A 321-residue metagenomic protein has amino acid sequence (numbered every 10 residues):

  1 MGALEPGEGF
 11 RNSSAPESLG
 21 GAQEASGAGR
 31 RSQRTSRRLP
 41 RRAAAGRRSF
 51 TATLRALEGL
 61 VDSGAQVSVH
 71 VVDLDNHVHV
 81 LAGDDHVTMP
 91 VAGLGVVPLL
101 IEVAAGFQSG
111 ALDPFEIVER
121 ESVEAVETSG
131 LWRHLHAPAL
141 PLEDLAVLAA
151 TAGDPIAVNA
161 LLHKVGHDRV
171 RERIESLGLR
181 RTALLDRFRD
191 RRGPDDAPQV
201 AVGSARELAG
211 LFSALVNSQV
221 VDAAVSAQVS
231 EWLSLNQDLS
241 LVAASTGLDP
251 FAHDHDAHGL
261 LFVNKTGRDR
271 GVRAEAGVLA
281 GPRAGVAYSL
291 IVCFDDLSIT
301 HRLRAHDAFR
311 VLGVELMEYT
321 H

Functional and structural regions predicted by a protein language model:
A3-V61, L215-T246, D256-L260, K265-H321: Structured C-terminal helix/loop/strand segments within mature extracytoplasmic catalytic/sensor domains
R55, S63-V67, L162-N217: Mid-domain, small-residue-enriched loop/turn segments at the edges of structured enzyme/sensor domains
A65-T88: Short, conserved catalytic-motif segment at the N-terminal edge
A82-P90, L131, L135, L142 (+3 more regions): A short glycine/serine-rich beta->alpha loop
P90-V118, Y288-L290: Active-site SXXK
I101-S109, H163, G210-N217, E318: Short glycine/serine- and small hydrophobic-enriched flexible loop segments
S109-L135: Short, glycine/proline-biased beta-turn/loop segments that scaffold the active-site neighborhood
A125-N159, H167: Conserved catalytic neighborhood of penicillin-recognizing serine enzymes
